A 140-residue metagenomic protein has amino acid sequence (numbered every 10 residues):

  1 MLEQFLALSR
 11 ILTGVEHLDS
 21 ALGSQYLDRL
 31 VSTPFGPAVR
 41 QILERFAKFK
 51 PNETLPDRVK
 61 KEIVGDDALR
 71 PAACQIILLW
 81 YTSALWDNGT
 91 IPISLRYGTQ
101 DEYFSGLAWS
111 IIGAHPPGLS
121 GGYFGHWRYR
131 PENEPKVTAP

Functional and structural regions predicted by a protein language model:
M1-P37: Long, hydrophobic N-terminal alpha-helical segment
F5, F35, F46-F49, F104 (+1 more regions): Phenylalanine-focused residue identity feature
S9-V15, L30, F46-K50, L79-A84: Generic structural signal for hydrophobic core residues of well-folded globular domains
S20-S24, Q41-I42, I91-P92: Short coil/turn segments at secondary-structure boundaries
L27-V31, R45-F49, I91-T99: A sequence-level detector of short, solvent-exposed, charge-rich linear segments
S32-P56: Short, well-structured hydrophobic secondary-structure segments
E53-P140: Mature-region segments of soluble proteins
